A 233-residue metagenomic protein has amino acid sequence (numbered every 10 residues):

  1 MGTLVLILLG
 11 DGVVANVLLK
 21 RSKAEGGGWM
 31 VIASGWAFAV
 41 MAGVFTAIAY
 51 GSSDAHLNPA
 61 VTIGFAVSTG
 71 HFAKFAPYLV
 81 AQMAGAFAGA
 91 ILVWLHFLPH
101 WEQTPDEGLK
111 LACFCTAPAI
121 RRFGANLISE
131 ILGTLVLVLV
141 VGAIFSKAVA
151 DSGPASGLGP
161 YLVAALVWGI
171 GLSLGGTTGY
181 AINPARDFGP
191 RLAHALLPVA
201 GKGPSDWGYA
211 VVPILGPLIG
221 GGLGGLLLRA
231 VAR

Functional and structural regions predicted by a protein language model:
M1-R233: Membrane-interface helix-loop junctions and terminal tails of multi-pass membrane proteins
